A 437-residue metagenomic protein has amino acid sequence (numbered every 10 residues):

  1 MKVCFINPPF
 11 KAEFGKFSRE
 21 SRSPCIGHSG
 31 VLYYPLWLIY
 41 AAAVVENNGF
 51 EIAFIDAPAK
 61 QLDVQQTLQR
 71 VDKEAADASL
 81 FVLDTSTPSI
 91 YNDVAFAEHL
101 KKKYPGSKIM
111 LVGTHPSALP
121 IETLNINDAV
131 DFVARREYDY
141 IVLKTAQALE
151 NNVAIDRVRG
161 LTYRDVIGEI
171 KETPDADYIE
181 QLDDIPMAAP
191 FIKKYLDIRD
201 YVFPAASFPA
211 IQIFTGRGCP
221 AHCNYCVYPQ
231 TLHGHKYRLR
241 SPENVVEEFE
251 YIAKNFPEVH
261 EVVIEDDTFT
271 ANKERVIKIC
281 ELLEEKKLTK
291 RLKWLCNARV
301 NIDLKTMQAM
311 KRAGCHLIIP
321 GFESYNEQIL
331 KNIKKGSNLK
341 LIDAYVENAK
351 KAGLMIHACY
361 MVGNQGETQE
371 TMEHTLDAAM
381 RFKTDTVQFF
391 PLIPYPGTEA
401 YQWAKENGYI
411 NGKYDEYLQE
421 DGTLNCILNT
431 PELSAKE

Functional and structural regions predicted by a protein language model:
K2-K16, S21-P24, T162-P174, E370-E373 (+2 more regions): C-terminal accessory regions of radical SAM enzymes
P24-P35: A short acidic, glycine-rich active-site loop that binds or catalyzes chemistry on phosphate/adenosine moieties
W37, V44-Q181, P391-I393, G397: Glycine-rich beta-alpha loop elements in corrinoid/cobalamin-binding modules across cobalamin-dependent enzymes
P58-A59, S86, E265-N272, A298-V300 (+2 more regions): Short, solvent-exposed turn/loop segments enriched in Gly/Ser/Thr/Pro and often Arg
P120-N125, T306-M307, G366-M380: Catalytic cores of alpha/beta
D183, A188-H357, D377: Radical SAM [4Fe-4S] cluster-binding motif and immediate context
N297, Y325-K334, V346-T371, F390-P396 (+1 more regions): Conserved strand-turn element in the central/C-terminal portion of the radical SAM core barrel that lines
